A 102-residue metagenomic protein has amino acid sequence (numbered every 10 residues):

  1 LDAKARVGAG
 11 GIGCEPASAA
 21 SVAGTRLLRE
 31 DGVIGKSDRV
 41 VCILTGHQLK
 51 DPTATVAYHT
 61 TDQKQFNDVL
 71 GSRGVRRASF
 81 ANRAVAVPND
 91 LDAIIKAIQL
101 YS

Functional and structural regions predicted by a protein language model:
L1-G35: Active-site-adjacent helical/loop segments in soluble small-molecule enzymes
A23-S102: Phosphate-binding loop/pocket of nucleotide- and phosphate-handling active sites
